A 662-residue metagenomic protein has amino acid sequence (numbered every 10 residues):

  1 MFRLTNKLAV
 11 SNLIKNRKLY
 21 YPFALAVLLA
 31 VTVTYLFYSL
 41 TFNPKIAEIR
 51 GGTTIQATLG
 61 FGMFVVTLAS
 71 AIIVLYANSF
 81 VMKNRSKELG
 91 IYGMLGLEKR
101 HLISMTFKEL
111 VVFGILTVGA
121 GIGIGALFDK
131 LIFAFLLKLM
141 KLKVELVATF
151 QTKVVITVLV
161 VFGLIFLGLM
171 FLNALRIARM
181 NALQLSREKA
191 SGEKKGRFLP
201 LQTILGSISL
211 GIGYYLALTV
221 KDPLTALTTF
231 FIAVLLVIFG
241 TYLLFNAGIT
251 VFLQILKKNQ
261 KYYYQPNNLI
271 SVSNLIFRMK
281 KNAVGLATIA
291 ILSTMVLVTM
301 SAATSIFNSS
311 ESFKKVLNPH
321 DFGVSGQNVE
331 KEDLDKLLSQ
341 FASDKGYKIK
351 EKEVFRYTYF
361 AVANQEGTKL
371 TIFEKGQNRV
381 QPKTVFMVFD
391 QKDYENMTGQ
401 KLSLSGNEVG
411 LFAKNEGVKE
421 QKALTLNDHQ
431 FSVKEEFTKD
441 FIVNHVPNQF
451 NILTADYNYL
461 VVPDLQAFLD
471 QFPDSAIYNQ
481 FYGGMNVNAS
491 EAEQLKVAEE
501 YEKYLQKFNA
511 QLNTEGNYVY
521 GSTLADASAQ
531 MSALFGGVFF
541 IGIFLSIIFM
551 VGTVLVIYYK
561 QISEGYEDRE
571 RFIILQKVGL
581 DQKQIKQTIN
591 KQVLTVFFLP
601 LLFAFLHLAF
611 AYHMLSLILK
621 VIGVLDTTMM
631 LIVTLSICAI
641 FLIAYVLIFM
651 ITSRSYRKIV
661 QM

Functional and structural regions predicted by a protein language model:
M1-V31, K195-P200, S209, L244-S293 (+1 more regions): N-terminal Sec/SRP start-transfer signal
R3-K7, R179-E193, Y566-E570, R657-M662: Short cytosolic juxtamembrane segments of multi-pass membrane proteins
Y20-L25, V33-V65, F80-K83, I91-Y92 (+8 more regions): Peri-transmembrane interface segments
L25, L29, L95-D129, D581-L615 (+2 more regions): Transmembrane alpha-helical interface segments in multi-pass membrane proteins
Y35-G60, F231, G240-L243, A247-G248 (+2 more regions): Alpha-helical transmembrane segments
S39-T53, I122-V154, I212-T228, L599-M662: Short helix-loop junctions at transmembrane helix boundaries
V112-L256: Hydrophobic alpha-helical segments
F313, H320-S325, K331-V551: Basic-flanked hydrophobic alpha-helices used for secretion and membrane insertion
